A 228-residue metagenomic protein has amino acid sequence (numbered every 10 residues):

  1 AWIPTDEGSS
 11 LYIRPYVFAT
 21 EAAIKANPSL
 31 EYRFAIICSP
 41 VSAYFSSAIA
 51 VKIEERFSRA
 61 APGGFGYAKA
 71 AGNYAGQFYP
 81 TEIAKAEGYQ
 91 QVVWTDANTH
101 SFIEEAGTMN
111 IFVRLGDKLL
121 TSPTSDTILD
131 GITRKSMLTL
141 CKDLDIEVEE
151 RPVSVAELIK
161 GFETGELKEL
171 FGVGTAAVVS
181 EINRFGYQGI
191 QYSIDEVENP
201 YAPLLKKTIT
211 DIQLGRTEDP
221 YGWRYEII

Functional and structural regions predicted by a protein language model:
P4-A22: Short, glycine/charge-rich beta-strand/loop segments that flank catalytic centers and engage negatively charged groups
Y16-A19, A23-I228: Helix-start/capping segments and mature chain N-termini
